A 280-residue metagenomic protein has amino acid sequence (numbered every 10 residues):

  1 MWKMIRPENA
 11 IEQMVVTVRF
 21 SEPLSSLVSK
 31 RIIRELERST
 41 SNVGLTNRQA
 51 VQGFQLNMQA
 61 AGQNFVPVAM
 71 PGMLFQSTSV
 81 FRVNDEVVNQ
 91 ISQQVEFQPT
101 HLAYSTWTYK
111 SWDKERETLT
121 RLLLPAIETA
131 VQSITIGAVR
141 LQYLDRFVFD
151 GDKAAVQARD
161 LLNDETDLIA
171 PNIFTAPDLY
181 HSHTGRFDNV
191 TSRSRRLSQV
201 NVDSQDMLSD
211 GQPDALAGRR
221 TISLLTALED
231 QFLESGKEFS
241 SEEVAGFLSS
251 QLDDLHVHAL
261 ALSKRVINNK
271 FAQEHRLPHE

Functional and structural regions predicted by a protein language model:
M1-F97, P278-E280: N-terminal low-complexity, intrinsically disordered segments
A10-T17, S92-Y109, T135-L144, R220-E238: Glycine-rich, often proline-containing surface loops adjacent to acidic residues and nearby aromatics that form
L27-V28, E115, D150-A154: A short acidic (Asp/Glu
L45-A61, T129-R146, F174-D178, H258-E280: Short glycine-rich, low-complexity/disordered patches
G72-V87, Q94, I136-E229: Aromatic/basic-lined ligand-recognition segments that form π-stacking hydrophobic pockets flanked by Lys/Arg to engage
L102-D113, A245, S249: Short, charged/polar micro-motifs that form catalytic or ligand-binding hotspots
S111-T135: Secondary-structure boundary elements
R220-E280: Long, compositionally biased interface segments
